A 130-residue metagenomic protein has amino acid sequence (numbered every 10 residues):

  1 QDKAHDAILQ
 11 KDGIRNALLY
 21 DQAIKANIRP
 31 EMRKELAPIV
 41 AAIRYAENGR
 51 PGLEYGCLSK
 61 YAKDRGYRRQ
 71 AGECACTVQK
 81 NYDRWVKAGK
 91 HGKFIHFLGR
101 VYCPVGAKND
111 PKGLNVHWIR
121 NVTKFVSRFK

Functional and structural regions predicted by a protein language model:
Q1-K3, I8, D12, E31 (+1 more regions): Non-catalytic cell-wall polysaccharide-engagement segments
K3, Q22-I24: Short acidic-hydrophobic catalytic motif
D12, D21-Q22, I39: Low-complexity, intrinsically disordered/propeptide-like segments
A26-R33: Short N-terminal "domain-start" leader segments that mark the transition from disordered tails or signal peptides into
R33-R50: Short, functionally critical alpha-helical segments immediately adjacent to catalytic or ligand/cofactor-binding
G52-S59: Active-site substrate-binding loop specific to GH73 endo-beta-N-acetylglucosaminidase modules in bacterial autolysins
